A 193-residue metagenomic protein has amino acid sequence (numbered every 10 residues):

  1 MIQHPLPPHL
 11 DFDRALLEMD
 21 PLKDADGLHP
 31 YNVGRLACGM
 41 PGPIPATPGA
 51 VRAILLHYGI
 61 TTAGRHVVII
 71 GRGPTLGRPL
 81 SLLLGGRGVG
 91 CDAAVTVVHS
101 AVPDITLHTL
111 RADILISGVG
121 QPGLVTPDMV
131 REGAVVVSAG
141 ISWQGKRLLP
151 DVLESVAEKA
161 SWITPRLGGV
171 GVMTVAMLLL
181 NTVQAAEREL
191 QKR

Functional and structural regions predicted by a protein language model:
M1-Q3: Periplasmic-binding protein-like
L6-G34, V137-K192: Rossmann-fold NAD(P)-binding glycine/threonine-rich loop
L10, P41-R131, V135, R147-A157: Glycine-rich phosphate/diphosphate-binding loop of Rossmann-like nucleotide-binding domains
G34-G42: Active-site-proximal loop/helix segment associated with metal-binding centers of metalloenzymes
T126, K192-R193: Flexible, glycine/charged-enriched surface loops at secondary-structure junctions
